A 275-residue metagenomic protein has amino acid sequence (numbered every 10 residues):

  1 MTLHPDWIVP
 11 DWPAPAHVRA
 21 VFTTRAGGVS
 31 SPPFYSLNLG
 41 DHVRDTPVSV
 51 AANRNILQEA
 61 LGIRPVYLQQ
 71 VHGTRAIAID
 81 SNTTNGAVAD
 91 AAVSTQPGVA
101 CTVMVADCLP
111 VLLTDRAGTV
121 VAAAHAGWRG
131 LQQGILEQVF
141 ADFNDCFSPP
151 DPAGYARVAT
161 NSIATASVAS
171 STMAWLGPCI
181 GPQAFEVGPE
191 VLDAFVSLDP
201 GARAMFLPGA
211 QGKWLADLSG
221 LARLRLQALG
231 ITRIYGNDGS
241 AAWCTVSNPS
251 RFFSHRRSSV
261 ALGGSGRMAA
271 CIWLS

Functional and structural regions predicted by a protein language model:
M1-S275: Active-site microenvironment for binding and transforming phosphate-containing groups
